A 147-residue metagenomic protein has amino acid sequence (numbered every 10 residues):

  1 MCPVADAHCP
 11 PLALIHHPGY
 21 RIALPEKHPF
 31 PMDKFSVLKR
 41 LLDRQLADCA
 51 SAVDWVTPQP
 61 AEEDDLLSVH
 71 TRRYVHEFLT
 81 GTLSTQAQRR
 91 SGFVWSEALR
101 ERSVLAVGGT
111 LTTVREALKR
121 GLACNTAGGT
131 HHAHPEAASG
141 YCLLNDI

Functional and structural regions predicted by a protein language model:
M1-D146: HDAC/HDAC-like amidohydrolase catalytic core signature
